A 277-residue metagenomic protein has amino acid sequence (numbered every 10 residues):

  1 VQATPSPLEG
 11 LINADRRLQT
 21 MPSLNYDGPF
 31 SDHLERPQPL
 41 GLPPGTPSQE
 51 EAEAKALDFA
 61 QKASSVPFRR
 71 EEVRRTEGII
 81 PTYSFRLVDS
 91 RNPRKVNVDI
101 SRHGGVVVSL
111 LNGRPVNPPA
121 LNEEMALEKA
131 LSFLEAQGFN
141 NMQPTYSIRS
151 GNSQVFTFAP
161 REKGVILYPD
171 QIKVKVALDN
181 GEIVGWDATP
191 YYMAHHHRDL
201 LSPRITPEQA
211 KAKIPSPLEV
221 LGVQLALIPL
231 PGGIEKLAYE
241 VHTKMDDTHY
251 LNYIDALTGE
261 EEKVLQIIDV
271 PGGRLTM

Functional and structural regions predicted by a protein language model:
V1-M277: Long, terminal "pre-/pro-" and other extracytoplasmic accessory regions that lie outside the mature folded/catalytic
